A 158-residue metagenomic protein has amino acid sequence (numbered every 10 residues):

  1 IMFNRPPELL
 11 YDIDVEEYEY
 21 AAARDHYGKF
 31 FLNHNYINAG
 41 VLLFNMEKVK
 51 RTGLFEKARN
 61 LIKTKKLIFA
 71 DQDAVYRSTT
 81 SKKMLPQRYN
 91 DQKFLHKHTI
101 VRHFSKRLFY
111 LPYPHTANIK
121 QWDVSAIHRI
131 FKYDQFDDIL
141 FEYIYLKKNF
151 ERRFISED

Functional and structural regions predicted by a protein language model:
I1-R24, L43-F44: GT-A fold catalytic core of metal-dependent nucleotide-sugar glycosyltransferases, centered on the diacidic
E16, Y36-A39: Short gly/pro-enriched beta-turn/loop segments at secondary-structure junctions
Y27-G28: Surface loop/turn signatures of beta-propeller and other carbohydrate-active proteins
L32-N33: Short consensus segments that form the blades of beta-propeller domains, in both extracellular/periplasmic
A39, F44-D158: A glycosyltransferase accessory/donor-loop signature
